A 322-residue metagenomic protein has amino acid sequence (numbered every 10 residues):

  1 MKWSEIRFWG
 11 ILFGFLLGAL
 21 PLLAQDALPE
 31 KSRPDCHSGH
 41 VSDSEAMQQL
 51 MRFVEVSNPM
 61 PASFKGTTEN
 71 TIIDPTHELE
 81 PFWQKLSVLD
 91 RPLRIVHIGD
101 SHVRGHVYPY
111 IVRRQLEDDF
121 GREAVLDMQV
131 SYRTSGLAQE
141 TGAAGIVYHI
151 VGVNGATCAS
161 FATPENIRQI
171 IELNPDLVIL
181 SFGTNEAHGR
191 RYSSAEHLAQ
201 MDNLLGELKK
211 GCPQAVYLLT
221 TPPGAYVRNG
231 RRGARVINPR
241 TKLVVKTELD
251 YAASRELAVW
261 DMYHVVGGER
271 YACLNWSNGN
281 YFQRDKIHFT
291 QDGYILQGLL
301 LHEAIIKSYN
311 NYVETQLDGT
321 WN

Functional and structural regions predicted by a protein language model:
M1-I11: Bacterial N-terminal signal peptides that target proteins for export
G10-A19: Bacterial N-terminal signal peptides
L20-A24: Sec/Tat signal peptide C-region and signal peptidase I cleavage site
Q25-P75, S131, S135-G136, G279-N322: Conserved catalytic region of serine esterases and O-acyltransferases that act on ester linkages in lipids
D26, G224-N322: Catalytic His-Asp segment of secreted/periplasmic serine-dependent ester chemistry enzymes
I72-L86, A159-I171, A199-E207, K242-K246 (+1 more regions): Alpha-helical scaffolding within the catalytic cores of extracellular/periplasmic polymer-degrading hydrolases
R94, H102-A199, K210: Conserved SGNH/GDSL esterase-like catalytic core that processes O-acyl groups on lipids and polysaccharides
I179-G183, D202-L205, K209, V216-T221 (+1 more regions): Conserved, well-ordered alpha-helix/loop/beta-strand core segments that scaffold catalytic motifs
